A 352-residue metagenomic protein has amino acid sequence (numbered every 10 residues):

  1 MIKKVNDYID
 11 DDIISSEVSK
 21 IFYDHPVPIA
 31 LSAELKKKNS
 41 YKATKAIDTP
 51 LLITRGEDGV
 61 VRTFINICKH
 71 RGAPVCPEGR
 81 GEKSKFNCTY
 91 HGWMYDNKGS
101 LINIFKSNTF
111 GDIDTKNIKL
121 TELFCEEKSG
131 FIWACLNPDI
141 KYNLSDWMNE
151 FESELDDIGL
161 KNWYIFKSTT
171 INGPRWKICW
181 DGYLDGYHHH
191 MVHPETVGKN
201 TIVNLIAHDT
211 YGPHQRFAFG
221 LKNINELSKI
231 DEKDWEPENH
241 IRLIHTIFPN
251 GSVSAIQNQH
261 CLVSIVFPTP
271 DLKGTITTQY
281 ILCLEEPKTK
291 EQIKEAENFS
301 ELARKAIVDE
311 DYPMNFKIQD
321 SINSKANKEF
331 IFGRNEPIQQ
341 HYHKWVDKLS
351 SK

Functional and structural regions predicted by a protein language model:
M1-D11, A73-T89, T121-F124, T196-E226: N-terminal short leaders/motifs
K3, D7-A46: Non-catalytic accessory segments flanking enzyme active sites
K4-N6, A30-L31, D114, N143 (+1 more regions): Short, solvent-exposed coil/turn linker segments
I21, E34-K36, T44-I47, E126 (+2 more regions): A short catalytic or substrate-binding loop motif that flags glycine-/basic-rich loops and adjacent residues that bind
F22-P26, A73, H188: Generic structural signal for secondary-structure transition and capping sites
Y23-L35, I104-T109, H245-N250: Short Pro/Gly-enriched beta-strand edge/turn motifs at strand-loop
L35-P138, Y142-N149: Rieske [2Fe-2S] iron-sulfur-binding domain
T54, V60, N66, E126 (+1 more regions): C-terminal catalytic domain of Rieske-type non-heme iron oxygenases
